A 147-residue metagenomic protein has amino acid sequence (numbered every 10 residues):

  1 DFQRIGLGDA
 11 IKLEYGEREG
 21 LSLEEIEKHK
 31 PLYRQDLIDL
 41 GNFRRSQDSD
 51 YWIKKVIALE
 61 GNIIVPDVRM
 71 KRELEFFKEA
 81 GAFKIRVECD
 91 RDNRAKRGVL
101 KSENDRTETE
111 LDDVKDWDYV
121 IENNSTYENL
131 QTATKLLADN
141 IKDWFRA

Functional and structural regions predicted by a protein language model:
D1-F2: A conserved segment at the C-terminal end of the G1
I5-I63: ATP-dependent small-molecule kinase phosphotransfer cores that center on conserved nucleotide phosphate-binding segments
I11, R69-E73, T126: Alpha-helix capping/helix-boundary segments
R18-E19, R44, G81, K101 (+1 more regions): Alpha-helix boundary/capping residues
E19, Q35, E75, F83 (+1 more regions): Non-catalytic interface/targeting segments
L37, Y51, K78, V87-A147: Small-molecule kinase domains that catalyze NTP-dependent phosphoryl transfer to phosphate-bearing small molecules
K55-R97: ATP-dependent NMP and nucleoside kinases share a basic, alpha-helical "lid"
